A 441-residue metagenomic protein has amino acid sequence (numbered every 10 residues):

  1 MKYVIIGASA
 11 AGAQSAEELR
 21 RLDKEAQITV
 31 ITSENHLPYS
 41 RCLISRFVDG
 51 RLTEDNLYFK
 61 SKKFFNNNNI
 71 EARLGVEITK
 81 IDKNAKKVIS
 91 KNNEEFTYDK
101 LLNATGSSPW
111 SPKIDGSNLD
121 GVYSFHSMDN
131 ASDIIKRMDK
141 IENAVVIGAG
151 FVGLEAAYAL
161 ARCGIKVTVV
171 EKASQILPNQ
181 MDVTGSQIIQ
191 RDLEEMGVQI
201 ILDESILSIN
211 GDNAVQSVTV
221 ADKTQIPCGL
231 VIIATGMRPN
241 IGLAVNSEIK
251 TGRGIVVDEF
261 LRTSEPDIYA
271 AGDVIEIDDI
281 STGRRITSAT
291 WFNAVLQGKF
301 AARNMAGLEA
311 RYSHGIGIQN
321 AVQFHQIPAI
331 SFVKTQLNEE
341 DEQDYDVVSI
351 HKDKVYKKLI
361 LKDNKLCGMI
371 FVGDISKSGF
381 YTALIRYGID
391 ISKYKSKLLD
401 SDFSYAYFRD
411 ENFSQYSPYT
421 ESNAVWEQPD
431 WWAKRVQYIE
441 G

Functional and structural regions predicted by a protein language model:
M1, A8, R21, V274-G379 (+1 more regions): Mid-to-C-terminal Rossmann-like scaffold of FAD/NAD(P)H-dependent oxidoreductases
M1-E71, A159-Q180: Beta1-alpha1 glycine-rich phosphate/pyrophosphate-binding loop at the start of Rossmann-like nucleotide-binding domains
K2, I226-K250, I327-F413: C-terminal catalytic lobe of FAD-dependent flavoproteins
V4, K60-V145, D203, T219-Q225 (+3 more regions): FAD-binding core/adjacent interface of flavoenzyme oxidoreductases
G7-A10, H126-S127, I147-V152: Glycine-rich Rossmann-fold phosphate-binding loop(s) that bind the pyrophosphate of adenine dinucleotide cofactors
E25-Q27, A72-S90, F96, C163-E259: A Rossmann-like FAD-binding core segment of flavoenzymes
N118-I141, N210-T219, T224-F300, D390-L399: FAD-site-proximal beta/loop scaffold in flavoenzymes
I391-G441: Cysteine/selenocysteine-centered motifs that mediate thiol-based redox chemistry or coordinate metal-sulfur cofactors
